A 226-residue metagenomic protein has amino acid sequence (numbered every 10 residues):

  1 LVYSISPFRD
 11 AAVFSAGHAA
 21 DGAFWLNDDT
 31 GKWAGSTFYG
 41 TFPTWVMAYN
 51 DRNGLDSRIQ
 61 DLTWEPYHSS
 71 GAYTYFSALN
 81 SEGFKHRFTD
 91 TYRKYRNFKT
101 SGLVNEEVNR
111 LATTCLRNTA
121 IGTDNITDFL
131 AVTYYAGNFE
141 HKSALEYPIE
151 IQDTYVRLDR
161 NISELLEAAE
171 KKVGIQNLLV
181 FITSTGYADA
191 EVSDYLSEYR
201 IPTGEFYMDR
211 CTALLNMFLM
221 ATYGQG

Functional and structural regions predicted by a protein language model:
L1-I126, Y135-K142: His/Asp/Glu-rich, glycine-adjacent segments that coordinate divalent cations and/or stabilize oxyanion chemistry on
V2-S6, A131, F181-T183: A structural signal for short, well-ordered beta-strand segments and their strand-loop junctions that often border
F8, G17-H18, G22, L26-G31 (+3 more regions): Secreted, luminal/periplasmic, and some membrane-associated catalytic domains that remodel anionic oxygen-ester
K32-W33, T123-V132, N138-K171: Extended hydrophobic/aromatic segments used for targeting, binding, or gating
T100, V104-E107, S143, Y147-L158 (+3 more regions): Extracytoplasmic/periplasmic, Sec-exported soluble proteins
